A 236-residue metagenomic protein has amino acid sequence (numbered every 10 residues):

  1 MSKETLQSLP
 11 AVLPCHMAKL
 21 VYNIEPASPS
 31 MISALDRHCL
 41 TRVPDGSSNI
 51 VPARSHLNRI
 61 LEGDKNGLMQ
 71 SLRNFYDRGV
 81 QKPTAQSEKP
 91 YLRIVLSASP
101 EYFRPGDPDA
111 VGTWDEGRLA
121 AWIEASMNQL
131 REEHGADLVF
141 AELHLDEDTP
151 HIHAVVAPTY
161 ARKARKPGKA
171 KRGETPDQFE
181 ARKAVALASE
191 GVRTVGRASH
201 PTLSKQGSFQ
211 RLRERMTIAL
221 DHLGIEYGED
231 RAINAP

Functional and structural regions predicted by a protein language model:
M1-P236: N-terminal nicking endonuclease/strand-transfer module with a His-rich metal-binding environment and a catalytic Tyr
